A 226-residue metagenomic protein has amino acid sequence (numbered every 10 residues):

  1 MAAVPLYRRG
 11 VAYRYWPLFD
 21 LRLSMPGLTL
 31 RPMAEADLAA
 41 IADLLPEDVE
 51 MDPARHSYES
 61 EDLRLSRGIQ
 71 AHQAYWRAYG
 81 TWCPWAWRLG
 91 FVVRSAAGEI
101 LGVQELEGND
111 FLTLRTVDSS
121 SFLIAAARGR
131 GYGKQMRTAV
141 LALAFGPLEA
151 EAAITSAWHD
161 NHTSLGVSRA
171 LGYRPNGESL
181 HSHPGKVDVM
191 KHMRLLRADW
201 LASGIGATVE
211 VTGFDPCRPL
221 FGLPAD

Functional and structural regions predicted by a protein language model:
M1-A126, L143, P147, H181-D226: GNAT-family acyltransferases
A39, L165-G166: Alpha-helical elements of the RecA-like P-loop NTPase motor core of helicases
L114, G131, T163: Residues that form or flank phosphate/diphosphate-binding pockets in enzymes that use nucleotide phosphates
S121-L123, G129-A144, G166-A170: Conserved acetyl-CoA-binding loop-helix of GNAT-fold acetyltransferases
G146-S156: Conserved GNAT acetyl-CoA-binding A-motif
I154-L165: Conserved beta-strand-loop-alpha-helix junction that forms the acyl-donor binding cleft
I154-S156, G172-K191: Conserved catalytic-core motifs of GNAT/GCN5-like acyltransferases
